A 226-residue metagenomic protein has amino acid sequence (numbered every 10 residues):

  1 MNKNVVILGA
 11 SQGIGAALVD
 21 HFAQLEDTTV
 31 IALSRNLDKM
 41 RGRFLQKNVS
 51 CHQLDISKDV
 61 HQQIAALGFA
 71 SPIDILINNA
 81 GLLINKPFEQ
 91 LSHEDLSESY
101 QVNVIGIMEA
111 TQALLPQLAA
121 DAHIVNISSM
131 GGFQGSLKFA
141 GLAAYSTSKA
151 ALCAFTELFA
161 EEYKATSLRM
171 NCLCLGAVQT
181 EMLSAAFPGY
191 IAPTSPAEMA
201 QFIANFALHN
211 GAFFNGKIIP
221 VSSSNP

Functional and structural regions predicted by a protein language model:
I7-L8, N78-N79, H123-S129, R169-C174 (+1 more regions): Structural signature of the Rossmann-like NAD(P)-dependent dehydrogenase/reductase core
S11, V19: N-terminal Rossmann NAD(P)H-binding glycine-rich loop of SDR-like oxidoreductase domains
E26-M40: Conserved glycine-rich Rossmann-like NAD(P)H-binding loop of the short-chain dehydrogenase/reductase
N79-N85: Conserved NAD(P)H cofactor-binding loop of Rossmann-fold oxidoreductase domains
P87-F88, D95-S97: Substrate-binding pocket helix/loop in short-chain dehydrogenase/reductase
V125-A151, T156-E157, E161-K164: Catalytic loop of short-chain dehydrogenase/reductase
C172-L173, P188-P226: C-terminal helical subdomain
